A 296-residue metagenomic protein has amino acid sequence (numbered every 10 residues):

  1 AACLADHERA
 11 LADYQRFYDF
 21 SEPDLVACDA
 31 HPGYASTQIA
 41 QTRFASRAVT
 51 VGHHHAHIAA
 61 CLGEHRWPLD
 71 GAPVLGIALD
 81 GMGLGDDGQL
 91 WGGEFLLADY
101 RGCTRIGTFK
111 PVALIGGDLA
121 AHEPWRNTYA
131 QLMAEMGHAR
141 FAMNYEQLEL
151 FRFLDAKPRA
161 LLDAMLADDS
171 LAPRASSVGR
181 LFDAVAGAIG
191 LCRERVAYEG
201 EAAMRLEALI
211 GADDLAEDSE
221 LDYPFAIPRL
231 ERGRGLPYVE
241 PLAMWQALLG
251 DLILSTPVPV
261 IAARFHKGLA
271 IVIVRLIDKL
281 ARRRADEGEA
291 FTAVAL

Functional and structural regions predicted by a protein language model:
A1-R9, M133-A285, E289: A contiguous, well-structured pocket-lining segment that forms one wall/lid of small-molecule binding clefts in soluble
A2-A40, L114-P158: Conserved catalytic alpha/beta cores of large enzymes that bind or transform nucleotide phosphates and polynucleotides
F20-G33, A48-V49, E287-L296: Short glycine-rich phosphate-binding loop at a beta-alpha junction
A27-D29, R47-H54, G76-L79, S176-S177 (+1 more regions): General beta-strand structural signal in soluble alpha/beta enzymes
G33-A35, H53-A60: Short acidic loop-to-helix transition motifs that present clustered carboxylates
R43-S46, W91: Short, structured coil segments at secondary-structure junctions
A60-L62, W67-A134, H138, A142 (+5 more regions): Active-site histidine-anchored catalytic micro-motif
